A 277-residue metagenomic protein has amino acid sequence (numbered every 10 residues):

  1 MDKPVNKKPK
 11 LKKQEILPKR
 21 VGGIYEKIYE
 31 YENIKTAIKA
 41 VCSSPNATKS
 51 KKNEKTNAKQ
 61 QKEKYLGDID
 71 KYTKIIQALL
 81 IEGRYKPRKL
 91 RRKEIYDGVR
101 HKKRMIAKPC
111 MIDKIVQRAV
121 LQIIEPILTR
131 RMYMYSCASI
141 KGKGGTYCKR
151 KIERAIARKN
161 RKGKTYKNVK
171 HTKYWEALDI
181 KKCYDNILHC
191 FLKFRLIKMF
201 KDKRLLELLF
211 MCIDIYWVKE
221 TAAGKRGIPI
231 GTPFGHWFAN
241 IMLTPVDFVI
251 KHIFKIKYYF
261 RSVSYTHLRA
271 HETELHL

Functional and structural regions predicted by a protein language model:
M1-K74: Non-catalytic, polymerase-adjacent accessory regions of viral genome-replication enzymes
K10-I24, Y31, I124-D185: Active-site-proximal segment of RNA-dependent polymerases
A37, S50-N57, P87-E94, R130-C137 (+3 more regions): Short coil/turn segments at secondary-structure boundaries
E54-K64, S136-G142, A177-C183, Y265-R269: Conserved short loop/turn motifs at secondary-structure junctions
A78-H101, I115, Q122, I156 (+1 more regions): Reverse-transcriptase-like RNA-dependent polymerase core
K102-Y133, K225-H252: Conserved pre-motif C helix in the palm subdomain of viral-like polymerases
A155-V263, L268-R269: Conserved polymerase palm-domain catalytic core
H267-A270, E274-L277: Single conserved hydrophobic/aromatic residue that forms the stacking wall/gate of nucleotide- or nucleobase-binding
